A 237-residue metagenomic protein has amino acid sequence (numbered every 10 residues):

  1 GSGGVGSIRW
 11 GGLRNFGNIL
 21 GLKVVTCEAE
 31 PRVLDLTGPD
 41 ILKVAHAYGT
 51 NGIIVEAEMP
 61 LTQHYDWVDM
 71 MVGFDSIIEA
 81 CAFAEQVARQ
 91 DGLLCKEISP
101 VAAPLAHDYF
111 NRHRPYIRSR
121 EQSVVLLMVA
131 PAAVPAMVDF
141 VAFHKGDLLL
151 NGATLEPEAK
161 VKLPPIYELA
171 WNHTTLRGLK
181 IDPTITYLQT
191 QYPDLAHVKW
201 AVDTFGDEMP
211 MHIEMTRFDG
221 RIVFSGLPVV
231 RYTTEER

Functional and structural regions predicted by a protein language model:
G1-V87: FAD-binding subdomain of flavoenzyme oxidoreductases
T37, E79, A133, E236-R237: Residue-level preference for nonpolar/small residues embedded in alpha-helices
A88-E236: C-terminal substrate-recognition/cap domain of FAD-linked oxidoreductases
